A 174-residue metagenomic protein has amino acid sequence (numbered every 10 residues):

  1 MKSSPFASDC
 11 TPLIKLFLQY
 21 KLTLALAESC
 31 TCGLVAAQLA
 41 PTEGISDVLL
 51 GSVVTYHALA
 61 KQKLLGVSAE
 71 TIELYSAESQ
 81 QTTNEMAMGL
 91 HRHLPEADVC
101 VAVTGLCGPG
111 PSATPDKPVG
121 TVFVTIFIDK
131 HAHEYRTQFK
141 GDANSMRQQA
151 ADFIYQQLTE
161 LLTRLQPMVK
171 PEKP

Functional and structural regions predicted by a protein language model:
M1-P174: Short alpha-helical segments enriched in small residues
